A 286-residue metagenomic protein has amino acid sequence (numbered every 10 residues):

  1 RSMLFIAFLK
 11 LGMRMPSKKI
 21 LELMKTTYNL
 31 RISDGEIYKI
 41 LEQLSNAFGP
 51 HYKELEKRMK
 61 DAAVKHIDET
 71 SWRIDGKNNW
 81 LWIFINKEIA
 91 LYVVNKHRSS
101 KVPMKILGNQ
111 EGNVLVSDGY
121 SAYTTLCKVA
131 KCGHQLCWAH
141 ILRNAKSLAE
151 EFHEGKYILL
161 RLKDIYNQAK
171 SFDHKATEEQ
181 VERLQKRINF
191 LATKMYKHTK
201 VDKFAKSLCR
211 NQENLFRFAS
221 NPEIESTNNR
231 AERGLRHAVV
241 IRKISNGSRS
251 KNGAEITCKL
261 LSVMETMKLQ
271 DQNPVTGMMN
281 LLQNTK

Functional and structural regions predicted by a protein language model:
R1-K286: Catalytic center-proximal scaffold of phosphoryl-transfer enzymes
